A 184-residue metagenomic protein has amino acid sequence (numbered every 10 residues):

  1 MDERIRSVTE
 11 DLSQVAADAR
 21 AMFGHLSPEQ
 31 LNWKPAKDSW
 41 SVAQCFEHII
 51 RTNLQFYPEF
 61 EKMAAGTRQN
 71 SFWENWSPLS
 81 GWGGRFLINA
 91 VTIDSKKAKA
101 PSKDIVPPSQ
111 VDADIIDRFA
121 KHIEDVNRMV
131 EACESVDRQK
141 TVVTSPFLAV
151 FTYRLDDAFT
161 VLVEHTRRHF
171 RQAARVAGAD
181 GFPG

Functional and structural regions predicted by a protein language model:
M1-I5, P108, L148-L155: A short, mixed-charge helix-start or loop-turn motif at secondary-structure junctions
M1-S13, A17: Extreme N-terminal tail/first-helix region
I5, L12, V42, I115-F119 (+2 more regions): Hydrophobic packing residues in well-ordered alpha-helices of helical domains and bundles
S7-D11, H48, N75, L79 (+2 more regions): A general boundary/transition motif marking the beginning of the first structured unit of a protein
L12, A19, H25, Q30-K37 (+1 more regions): Long, hydrophobic N-terminal alpha-helical segment
M22, W82-R138: Acidic/histidine-rich alpha-helical segments that form the ligand environment of transition-metal centers
P35-L87, E124, R128-A132, V136-G184: Short, contiguous alpha-helical
